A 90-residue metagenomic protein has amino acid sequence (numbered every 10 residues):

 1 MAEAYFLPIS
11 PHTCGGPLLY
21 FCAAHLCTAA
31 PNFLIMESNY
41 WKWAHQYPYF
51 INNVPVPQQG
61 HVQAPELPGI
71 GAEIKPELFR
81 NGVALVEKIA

Functional and structural regions predicted by a protein language model:
M1-H61, P65: Shared catalytic-loop signature of beta/alpha-barrel
F50-A90: C-terminal extensions of enzymes
